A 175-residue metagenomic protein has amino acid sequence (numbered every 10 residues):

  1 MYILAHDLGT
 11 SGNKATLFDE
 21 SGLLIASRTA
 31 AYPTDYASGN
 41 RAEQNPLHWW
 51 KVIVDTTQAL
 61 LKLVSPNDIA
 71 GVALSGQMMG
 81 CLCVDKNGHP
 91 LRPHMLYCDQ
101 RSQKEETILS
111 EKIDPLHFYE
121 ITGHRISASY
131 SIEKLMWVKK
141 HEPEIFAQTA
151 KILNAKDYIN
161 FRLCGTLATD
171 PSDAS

Functional and structural regions predicted by a protein language model:
M1-P93, E120, Q148: N-terminal glycine/serine-rich phosphate-binding loop of ATP-dependent small-molecule kinases, especially carbohydrate
Y2, L8-T10, F118-S175: Gly/Ser/Thr-rich active-site cleft segment
K14, W49-T56, S102-E105, K134 (+2 more regions): General structural feature for long, well-ordered alpha-helical segments within catalytic domains of soluble enzymes
M78, N87, Q100-R101, K156 (+2 more regions): Short, flexible active-site-adjacent loop segments at beta-strand->alpha-helix junctions, enriched in small/polar
L82-M136, K140-H141: Glycine-rich phosphate-binding loop and adjoining helix at the ATP-binding site of ATP-dependent phosphoryl-transfer
